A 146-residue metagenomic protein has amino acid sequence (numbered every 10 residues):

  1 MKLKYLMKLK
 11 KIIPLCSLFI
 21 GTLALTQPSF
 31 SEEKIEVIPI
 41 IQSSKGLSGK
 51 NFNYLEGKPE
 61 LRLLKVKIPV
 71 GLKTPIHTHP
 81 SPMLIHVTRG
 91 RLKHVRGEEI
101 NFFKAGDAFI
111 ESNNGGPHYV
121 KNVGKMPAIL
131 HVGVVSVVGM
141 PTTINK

Functional and structural regions predicted by a protein language model:
L6-L9, P14-L15, G21-E60, I110 (+1 more regions): A short, N-terminal "cap"/entry segment at the start of jelly-roll beta-barrel domains of the cupin/DSBH fold
E56-P59, G71-M83: A short beta-loop-beta micro-motif enriched in histidine and acidic residues
P69-G71, G106: Tight coil/turn sites that cap or link beta-strands
I76, H94, E111, P117-G124: Short beta-strand His + acidic residue motifs that chelate non-heme Fe in jelly-roll/DSBH and cupin folds
S81-E98, D107: Glycine- and acidic-residue-biased ligand/ion/polar-headgroup-sensing regions
G97-G115: Short acidic-glycine-tyrosine-enriched beta hairpin
G115-G139: Ligand-binding loop in jelly-roll beta-barrel domains
